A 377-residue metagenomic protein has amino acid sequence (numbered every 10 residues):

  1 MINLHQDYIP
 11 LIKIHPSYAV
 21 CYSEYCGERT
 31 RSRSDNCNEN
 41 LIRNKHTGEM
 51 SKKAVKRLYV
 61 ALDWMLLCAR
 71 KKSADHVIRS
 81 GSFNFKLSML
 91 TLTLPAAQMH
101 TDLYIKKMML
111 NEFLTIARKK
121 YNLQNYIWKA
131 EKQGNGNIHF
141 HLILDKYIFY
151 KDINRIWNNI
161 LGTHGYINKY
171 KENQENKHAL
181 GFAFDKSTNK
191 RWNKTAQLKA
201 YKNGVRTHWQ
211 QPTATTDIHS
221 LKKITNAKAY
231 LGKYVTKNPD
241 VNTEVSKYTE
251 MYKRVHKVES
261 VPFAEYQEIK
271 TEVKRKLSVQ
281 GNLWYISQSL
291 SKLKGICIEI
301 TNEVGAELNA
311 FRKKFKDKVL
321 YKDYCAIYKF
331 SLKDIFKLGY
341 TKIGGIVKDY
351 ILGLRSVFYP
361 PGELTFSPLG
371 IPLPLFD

Functional and structural regions predicted by a protein language model:
M1-G136, Y147-D377: Right-hand nucleic-acid polymerase module
